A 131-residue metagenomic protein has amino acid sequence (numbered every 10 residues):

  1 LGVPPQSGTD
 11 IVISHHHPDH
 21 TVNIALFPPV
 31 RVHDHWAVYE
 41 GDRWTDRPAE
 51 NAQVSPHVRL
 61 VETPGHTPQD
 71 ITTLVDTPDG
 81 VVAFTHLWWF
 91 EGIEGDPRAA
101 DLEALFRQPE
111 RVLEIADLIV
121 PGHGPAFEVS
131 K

Functional and structural regions predicted by a protein language model:
L1-P56: Active-site HxH/HxHxD metal-binding segment of metal-dependent hydrolases
V12-S14, G41, P48, T63-P64 (+2 more regions): Mixed-charge, polar/low-complexity N-terminal
H15-D19, P64-Q69: Short beta->alpha connector loops
H57-V61: Conserved N-terminal boundary motif of the eukaryotic protein kinase catalytic domain
E62, P68-K131: Metallo-beta-lactamase
